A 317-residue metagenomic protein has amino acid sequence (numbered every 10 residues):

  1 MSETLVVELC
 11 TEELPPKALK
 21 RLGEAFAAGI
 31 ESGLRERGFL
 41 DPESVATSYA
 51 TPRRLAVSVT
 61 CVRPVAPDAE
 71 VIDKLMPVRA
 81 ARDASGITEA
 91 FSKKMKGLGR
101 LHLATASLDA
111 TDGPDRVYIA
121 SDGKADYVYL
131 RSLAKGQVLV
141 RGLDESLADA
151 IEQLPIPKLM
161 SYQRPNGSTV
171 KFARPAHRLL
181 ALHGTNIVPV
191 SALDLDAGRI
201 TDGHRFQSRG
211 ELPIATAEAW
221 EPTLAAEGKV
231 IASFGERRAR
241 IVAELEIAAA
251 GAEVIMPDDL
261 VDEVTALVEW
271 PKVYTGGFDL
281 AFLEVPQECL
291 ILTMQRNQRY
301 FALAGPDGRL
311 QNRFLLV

Functional and structural regions predicted by a protein language model:
M1-Y300, A304-G308: Long, basic N-terminal domains or extensions that often function in RNA/ssDNA interaction or organelle/cellular
V6, N312-V317: Short hydrophobic beta-strand segments that form the core of ligand-binding sensory/regulatory domains
